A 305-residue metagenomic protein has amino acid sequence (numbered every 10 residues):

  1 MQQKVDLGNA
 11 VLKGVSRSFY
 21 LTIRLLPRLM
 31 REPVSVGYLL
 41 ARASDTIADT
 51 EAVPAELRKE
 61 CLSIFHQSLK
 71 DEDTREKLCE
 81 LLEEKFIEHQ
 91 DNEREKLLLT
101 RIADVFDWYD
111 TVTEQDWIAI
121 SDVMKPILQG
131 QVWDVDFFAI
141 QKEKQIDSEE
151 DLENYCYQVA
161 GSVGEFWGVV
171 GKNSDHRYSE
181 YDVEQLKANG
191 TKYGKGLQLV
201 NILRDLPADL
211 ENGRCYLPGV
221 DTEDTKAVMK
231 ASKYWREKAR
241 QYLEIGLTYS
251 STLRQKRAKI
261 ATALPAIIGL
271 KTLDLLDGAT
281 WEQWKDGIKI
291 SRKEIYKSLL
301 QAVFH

Functional and structural regions predicted by a protein language model:
M1-G8, L275-H305: Acidic, carboxylate-rich catalytic segments that either coordinate divalent cations
M1-R254, A279-T280: Acidic catalytic motifs of isoprenoid enzymes
D182, Y216-L217, Q255, I288-S298: Long amphipathic alpha-helical coiled-coil segments
R257-I267: Amphipathic alpha-helical protein-interaction segments enriched in hydrophobic
